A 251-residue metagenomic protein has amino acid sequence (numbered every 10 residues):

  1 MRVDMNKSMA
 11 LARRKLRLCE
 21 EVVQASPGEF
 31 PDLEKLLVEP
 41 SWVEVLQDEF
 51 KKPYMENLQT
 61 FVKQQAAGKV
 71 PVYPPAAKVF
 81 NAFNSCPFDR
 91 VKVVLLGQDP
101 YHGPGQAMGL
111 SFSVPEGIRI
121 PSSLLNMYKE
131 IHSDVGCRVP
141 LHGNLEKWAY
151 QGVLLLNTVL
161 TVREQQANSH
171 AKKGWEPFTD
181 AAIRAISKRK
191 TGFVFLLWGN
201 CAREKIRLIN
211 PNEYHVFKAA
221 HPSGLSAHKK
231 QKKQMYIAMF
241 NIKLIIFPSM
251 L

Functional and structural regions predicted by a protein language model:
M1-S26: Mixed-charge, low-complexity intrinsically disordered regions
V23, K35-V194, C201-E204, I209-N210 (+3 more regions): A polyanion-binding, active-site-adjacent surface
I246-L251: Charged phosphate-binding loop/patch that engages nucleotide di/tri-phosphates or the phosphate backbone of nucleic
